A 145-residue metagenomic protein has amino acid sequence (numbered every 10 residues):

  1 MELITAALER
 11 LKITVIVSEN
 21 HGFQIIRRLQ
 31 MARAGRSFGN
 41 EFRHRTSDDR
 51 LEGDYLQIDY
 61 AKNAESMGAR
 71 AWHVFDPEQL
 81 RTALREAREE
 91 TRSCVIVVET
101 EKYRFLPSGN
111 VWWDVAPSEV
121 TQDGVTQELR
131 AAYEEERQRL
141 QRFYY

Functional and structural regions predicted by a protein language model:
M1-Y145: Thiamine diphosphate
